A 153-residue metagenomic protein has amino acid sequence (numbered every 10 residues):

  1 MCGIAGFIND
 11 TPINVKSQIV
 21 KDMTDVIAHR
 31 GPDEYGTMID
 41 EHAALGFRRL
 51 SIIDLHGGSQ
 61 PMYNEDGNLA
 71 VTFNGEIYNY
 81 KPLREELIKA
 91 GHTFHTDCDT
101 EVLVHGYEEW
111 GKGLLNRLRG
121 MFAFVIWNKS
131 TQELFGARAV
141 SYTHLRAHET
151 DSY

Functional and structural regions predicted by a protein language model:
M1-R146, S152: N-terminus-centric sequence/structural signature that marks the extreme N-terminus and adjacent "lid/interface" module
